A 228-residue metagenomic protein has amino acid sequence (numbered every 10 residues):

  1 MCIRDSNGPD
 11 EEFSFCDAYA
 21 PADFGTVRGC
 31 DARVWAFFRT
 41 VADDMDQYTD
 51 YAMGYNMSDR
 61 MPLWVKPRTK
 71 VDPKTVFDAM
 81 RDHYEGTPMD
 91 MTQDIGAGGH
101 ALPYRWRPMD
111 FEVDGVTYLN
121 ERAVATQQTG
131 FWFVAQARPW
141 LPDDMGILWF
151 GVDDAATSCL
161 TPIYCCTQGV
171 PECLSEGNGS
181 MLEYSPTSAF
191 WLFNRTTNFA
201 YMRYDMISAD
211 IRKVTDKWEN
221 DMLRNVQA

Functional and structural regions predicted by a protein language model:
M1-S6: Conserved small/polar residues in nucleotide/adenosyl-binding loops
G8-F13, Y19-P21: Core active-site phosphate/anionic-ligand binding loop and the adjoining beta-turn-alpha structural block in enzyme
A20, V27-G29, R33-V116, R122-V124 (+2 more regions): Accessory, solvent-exposed terminal regions and/or long lumenal/extracellular loops of proteins
A97, A101-Q227: Substrate-recognition/cap regions that form aromatic- and gly/pro-loop-enriched pockets for small-molecule ligands
